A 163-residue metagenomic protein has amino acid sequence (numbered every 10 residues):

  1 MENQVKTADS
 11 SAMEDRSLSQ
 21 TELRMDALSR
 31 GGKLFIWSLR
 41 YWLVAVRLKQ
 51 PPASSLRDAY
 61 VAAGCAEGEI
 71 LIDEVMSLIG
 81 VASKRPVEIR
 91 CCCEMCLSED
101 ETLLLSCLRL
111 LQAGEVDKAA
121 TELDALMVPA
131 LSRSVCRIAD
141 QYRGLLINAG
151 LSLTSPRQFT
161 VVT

Functional and structural regions predicted by a protein language model:
M1-T163: Polar/charged low-complexity regulatory segments
